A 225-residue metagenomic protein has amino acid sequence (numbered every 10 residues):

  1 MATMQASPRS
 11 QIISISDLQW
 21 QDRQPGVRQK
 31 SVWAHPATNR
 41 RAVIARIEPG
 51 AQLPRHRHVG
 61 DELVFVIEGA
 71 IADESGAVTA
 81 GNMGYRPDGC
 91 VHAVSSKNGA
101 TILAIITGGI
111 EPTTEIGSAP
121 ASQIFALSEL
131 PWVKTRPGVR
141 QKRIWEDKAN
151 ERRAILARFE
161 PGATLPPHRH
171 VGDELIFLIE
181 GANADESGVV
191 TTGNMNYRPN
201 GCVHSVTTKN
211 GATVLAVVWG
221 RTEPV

Functional and structural regions predicted by a protein language model:
M1-T38, I106-A149: A short, N-terminal "cap"/entry segment at the start of jelly-roll beta-barrel domains of the cupin/DSBH fold
Q24-H58, P87-V91, F125-L127, R140-H170 (+2 more regions): Conserved short histidine dyad/triad with adjacent acidic residue
P49, H58-D73, P161-A163, H170-D185 (+1 more regions): Glycine- and acidic-residue-biased ligand/ion/polar-headgroup-sensing regions
Q52, N82-M83, T101, T164 (+2 more regions): Residue-level marker of beta-strand positions
R57-V59, A77-V78, S96-N98, R169-V171 (+2 more regions): Short glycine/proline-enriched turns and hinge-like loops at secondary-structure junctions
A72-H92, A184-H204: Short acidic-glycine-tyrosine-enriched beta hairpin
D88-T113, N200-V225: Ligand-binding loop in jelly-roll beta-barrel domains
